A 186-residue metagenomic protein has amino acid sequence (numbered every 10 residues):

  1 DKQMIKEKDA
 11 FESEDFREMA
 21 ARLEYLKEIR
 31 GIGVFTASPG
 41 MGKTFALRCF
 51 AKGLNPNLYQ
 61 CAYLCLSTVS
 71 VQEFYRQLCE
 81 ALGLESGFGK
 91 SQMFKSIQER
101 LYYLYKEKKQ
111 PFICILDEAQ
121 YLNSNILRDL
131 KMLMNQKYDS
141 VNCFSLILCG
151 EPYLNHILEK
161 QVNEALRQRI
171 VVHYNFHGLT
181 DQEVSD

Functional and structural regions predicted by a protein language model:
D1-R30: A short, basic N-terminal segment
R22-Y25, S91-E107: Conserved alpha-helical scaffold flanking the Walker A/P-loop in AAA+ ATPase domains
I29-C49: Walker A/P-loop nucleotide-binding motif
I32, Y102, K109-L148, Q161: Conserved Walker B catalytic segment
A51-L54, L154-R169: Short regulatory helix/loop adjacent to the ATP-binding pocket of P-loop NTPases
P56-L66: Conserved catalytic segments around the Walker B and adjacent sensor/switch elements of P-loop NTPase domains
Y59, V69-F88: Conserved NTP-binding/hydrolysis module of P-loop NTPases
L64-S67, L158, V171-E183: Conserved AAA+ ATPase "SRH/arginine-finger" region at the nucleotide-binding site
